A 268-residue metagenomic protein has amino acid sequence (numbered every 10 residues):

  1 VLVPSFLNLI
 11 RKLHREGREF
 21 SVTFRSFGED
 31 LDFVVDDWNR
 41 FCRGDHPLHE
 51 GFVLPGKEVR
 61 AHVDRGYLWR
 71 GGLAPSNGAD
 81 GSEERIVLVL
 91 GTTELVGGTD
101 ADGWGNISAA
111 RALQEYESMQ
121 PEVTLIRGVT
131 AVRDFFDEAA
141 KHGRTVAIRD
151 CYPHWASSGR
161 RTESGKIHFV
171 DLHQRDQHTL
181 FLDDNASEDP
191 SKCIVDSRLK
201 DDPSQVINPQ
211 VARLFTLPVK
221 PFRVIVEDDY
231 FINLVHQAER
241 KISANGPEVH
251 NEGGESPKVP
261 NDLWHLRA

Functional and structural regions predicted by a protein language model:
V1-A268: HAD-like aspartate-dependent phosphatase fold
